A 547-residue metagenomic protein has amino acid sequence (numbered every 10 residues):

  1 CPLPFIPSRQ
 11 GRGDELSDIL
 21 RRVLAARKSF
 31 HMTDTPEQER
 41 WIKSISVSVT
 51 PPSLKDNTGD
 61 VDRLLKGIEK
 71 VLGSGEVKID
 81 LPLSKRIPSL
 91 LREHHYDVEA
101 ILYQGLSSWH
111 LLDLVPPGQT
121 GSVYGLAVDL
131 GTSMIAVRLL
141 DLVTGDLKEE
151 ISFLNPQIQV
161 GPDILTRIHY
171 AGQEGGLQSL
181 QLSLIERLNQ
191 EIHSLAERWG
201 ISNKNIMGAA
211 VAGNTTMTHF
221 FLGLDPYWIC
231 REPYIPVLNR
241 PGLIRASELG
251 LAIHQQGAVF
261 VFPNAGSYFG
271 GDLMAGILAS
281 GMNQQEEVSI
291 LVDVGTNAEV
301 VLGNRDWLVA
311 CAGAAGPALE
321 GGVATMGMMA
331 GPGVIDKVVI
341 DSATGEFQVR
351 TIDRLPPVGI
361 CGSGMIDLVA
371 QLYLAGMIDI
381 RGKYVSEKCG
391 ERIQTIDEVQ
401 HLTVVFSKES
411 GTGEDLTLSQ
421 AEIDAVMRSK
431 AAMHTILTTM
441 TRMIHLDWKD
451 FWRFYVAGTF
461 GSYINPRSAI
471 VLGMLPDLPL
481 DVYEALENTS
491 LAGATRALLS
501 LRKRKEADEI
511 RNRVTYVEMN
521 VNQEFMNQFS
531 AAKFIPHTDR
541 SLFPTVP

Functional and structural regions predicted by a protein language model:
C1-Y124: Fe-S ferredoxin-like electron-transfer domains and their immediately adjacent linker/connector regions across
P7-L54, V259-M274, R496-P547: Acidic, glycine/GT-rich loop-and beta-edge segments that sit at the periphery of enzyme/chaperone cores
V61, G73, D163, I206 (+2 more regions): Glycine-rich phosphate-binding loop and adjoining helix at the ATP-binding site of ATP-dependent phosphoryl-transfer
D97-Y124, V259-S289: Conserved phosphate-binding catalytic cores of ATP/NTP-utilizing and phosphoryl-transfer enzymes
V128-T132, V137-L139, G145-L165, W228-P241 (+4 more regions): Glycine-rich phosphate-binding loop of actin/hexokinase-like ATP-binding domains
P156-R198, V323, I335-V339, A425-R428 (+1 more regions): N-terminal phosphate-binding loop and adjacent alpha-helix
R187-R198, L273-G276, S280, M427-K449: Phosphate/ATP-binding catalytic cores across multiple sugar-kinase/actin-like superfamilies, primarily ASKHA
N304-D306, L319, L446-I510: Catalytic phosphate/nucleotide-handling subdomain of diverse soluble enzymes
